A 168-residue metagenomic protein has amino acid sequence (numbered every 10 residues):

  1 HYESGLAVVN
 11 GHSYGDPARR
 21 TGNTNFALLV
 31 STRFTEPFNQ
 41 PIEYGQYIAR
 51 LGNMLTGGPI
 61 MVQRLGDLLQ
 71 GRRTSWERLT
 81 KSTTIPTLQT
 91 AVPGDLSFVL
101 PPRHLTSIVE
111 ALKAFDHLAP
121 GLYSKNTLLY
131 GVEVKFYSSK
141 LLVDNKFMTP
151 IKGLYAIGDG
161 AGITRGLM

Functional and structural regions predicted by a protein language model:
H1-M168: Residues forming the flavin
